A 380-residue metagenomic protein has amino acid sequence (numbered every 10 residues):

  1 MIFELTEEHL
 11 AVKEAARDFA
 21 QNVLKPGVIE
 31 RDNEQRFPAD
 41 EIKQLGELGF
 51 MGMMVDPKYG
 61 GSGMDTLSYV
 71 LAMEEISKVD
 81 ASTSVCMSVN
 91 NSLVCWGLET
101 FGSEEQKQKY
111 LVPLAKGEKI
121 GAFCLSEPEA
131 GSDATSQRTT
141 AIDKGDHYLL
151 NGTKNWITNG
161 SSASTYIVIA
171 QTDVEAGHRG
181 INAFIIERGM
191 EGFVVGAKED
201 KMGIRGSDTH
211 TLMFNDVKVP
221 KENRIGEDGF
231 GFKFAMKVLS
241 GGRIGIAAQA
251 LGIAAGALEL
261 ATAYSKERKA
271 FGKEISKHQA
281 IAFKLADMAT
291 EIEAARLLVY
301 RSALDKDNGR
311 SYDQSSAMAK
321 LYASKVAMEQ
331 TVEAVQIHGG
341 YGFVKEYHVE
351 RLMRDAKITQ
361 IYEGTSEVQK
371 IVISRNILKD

Functional and structural regions predicted by a protein language model:
M1-V89, F101-Q106, P113-E118, G131-A134 (+3 more regions): Alpha-helical interface subdomain recognition
G49, M73-S77, A170, I186-E191 (+1 more regions): Short Ser/Thr-interspersed hydrophobic loop/turn segments at strand-loop and sheet-helix junctions that line or gate
T100-G102, I142, V168-T172, I185-E187 (+3 more regions): Short beta-strand-to-turn element immediately C-terminal to the catalytic PLP-Schiff-base lysine in fold type I
L114, E129-S132, W156-N159, D173-E175 (+1 more regions): Short Gly/Pro-enriched turn/cap motifs at secondary-structure boundaries
G117-L125, I169: A short, Trp-centered hydrophobic/proline-enriched beta-strand micro-motif
S136, G189-P220: Flexible, small-/acidic-enriched active-site or ligand-binding loops
D146-H147, N151-V195: A short core secondary-structure module
D216-F234: Long, acidic (Asp/Glu-rich), low-complexity accessory segments flanking structured domains
